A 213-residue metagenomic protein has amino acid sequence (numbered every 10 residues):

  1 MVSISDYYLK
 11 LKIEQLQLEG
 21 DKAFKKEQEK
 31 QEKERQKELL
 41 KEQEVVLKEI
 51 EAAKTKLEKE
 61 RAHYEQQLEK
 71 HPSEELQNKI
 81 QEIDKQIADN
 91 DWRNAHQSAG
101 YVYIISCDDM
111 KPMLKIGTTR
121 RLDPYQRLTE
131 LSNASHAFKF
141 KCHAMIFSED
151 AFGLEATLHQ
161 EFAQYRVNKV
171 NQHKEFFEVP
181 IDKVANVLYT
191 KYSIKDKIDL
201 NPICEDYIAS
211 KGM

Functional and structural regions predicted by a protein language model:
M1-M213: Non-catalytic accessory segments flanking enzymatic or RNA/DNA-binding domains
